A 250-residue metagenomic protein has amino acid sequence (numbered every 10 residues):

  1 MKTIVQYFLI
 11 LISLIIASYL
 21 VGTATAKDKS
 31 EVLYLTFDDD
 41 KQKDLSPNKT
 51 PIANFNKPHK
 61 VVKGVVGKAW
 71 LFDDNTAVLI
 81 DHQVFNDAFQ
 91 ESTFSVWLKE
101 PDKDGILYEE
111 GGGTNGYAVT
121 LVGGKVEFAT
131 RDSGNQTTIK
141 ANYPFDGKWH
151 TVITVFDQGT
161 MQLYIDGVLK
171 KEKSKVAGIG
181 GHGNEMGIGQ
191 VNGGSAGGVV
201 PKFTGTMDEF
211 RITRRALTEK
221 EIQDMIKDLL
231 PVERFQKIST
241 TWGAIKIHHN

Functional and structural regions predicted by a protein language model:
K2-V5, I15-N75, E172, Q223-N250: Extracytoplasmic low-complexity segments
D28-V32, T36-D44, D73-E127, G134-Q136 (+5 more regions): Extracellular glycan-recognition modules
V65, V122-G123, K173-T206: Flexible glycan-contacting loops in extracellular carbohydrate-active proteins
W97, N142-I153, G181-G183: Trp-centered recognition loops
D132-S133, V168: Change "in extracellular beta-sheet-rich domains … of secreted and cell-surface proteins" to "in beta-sheet-rich domains
Y164-K170: Short strand-turn-strand beta-turns centered on an Asx-Gly dipeptide
